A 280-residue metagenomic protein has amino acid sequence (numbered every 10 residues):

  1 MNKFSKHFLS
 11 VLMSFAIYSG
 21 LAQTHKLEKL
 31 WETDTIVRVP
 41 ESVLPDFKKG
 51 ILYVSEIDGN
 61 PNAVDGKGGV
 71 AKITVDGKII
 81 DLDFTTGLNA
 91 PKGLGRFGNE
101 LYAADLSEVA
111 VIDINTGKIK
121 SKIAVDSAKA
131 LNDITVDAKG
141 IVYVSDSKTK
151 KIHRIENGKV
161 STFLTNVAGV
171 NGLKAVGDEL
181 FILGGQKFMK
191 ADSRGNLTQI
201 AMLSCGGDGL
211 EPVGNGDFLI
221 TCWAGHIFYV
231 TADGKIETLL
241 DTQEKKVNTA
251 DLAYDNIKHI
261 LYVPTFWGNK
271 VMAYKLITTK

Functional and structural regions predicted by a protein language model:
M1-L27: Bacterial Sec-dependent N-terminal signal peptides
L27, E108-K139, V144-S145: Asp-box/WD-like beta-propeller blade repeats and closely related beta-sheet repeat scaffolds
L27-D34, K78-T85, K118-A124, K159-T165 (+2 more regions): A short beta-strand motif characteristic of beta-propeller blades
V37-K49, G66-K67, T85-E100, D126-V142 (+5 more regions): Beta-rich, blade/repeat-based domains predominating in secreted/periplasmic proteins but also intracellular
V54-D76: Beta-propeller domains
D58-N62, E108, T149-K150, K187-M189 (+2 more regions): Short glycine/acidic-enriched loop and turn motifs that connect beta-strands
I73-G77, D113-K118, I155-K159, A191-N196 (+2 more regions): Short loop/turn segments that connect beta-strands within beta-propeller blades
D251-K280: Blade-level signature of beta-propeller repeat domains, shared across WD40, Kelch, NHL, RCC1 and BNR/Asp-box propellers
